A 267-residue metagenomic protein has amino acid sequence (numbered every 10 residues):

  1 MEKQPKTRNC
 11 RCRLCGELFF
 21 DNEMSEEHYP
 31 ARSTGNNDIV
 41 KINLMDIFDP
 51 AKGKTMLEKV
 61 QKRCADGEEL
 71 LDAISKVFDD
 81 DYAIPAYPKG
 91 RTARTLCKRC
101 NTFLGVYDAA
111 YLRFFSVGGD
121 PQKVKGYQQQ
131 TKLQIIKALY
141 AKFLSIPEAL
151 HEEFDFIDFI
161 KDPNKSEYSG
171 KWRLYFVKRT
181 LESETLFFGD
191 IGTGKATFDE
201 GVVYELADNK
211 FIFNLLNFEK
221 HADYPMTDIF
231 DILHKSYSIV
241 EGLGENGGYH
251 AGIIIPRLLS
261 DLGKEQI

Functional and structural regions predicted by a protein language model:
M1-E2, E69-E153: Catalytic cores of phosphodiester-bond-cleaving enzymes
M1-T95: An N-terminal structural lobe/cap that precedes and organizes the functional/catalytic core across diverse proteins
C12-C15, C97, L139, F213: Generic structural hydrophobic/aromatic packing signal, biased to beta-strands
L44, G53-M56, V60, I74 (+10 more regions): Generic structural signal of hydrophobic/aromatic residues within well-ordered alpha-helices of folded domains
L44, T55-K59, G126-K132, E245-Y249: Short C-terminal domain-edge/linker segments immediately following a structured domain
D46-K54, T131-L139, H151, V177-L181: Short, Lys/Arg-enriched charge-dense amphipathic segments
D49-K52, P121-K123, V240: Glycine-rich loops and low-complexity Gly/Arg-rich segments that provide flexible linkers or classic glycine-based
E148-I267: C-terminal, charged low-complexity interaction regions
